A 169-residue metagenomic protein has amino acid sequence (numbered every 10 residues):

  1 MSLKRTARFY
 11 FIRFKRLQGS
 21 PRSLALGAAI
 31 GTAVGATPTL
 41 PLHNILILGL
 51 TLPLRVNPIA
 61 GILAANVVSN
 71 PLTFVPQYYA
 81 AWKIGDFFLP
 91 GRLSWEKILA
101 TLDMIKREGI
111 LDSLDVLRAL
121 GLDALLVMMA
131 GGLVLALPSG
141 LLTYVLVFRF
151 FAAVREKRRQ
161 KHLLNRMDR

Functional and structural regions predicted by a protein language model:
M1-F11: Short, charged cytosolic
F9-V34: Small-residue-enriched transmembrane helix starts and helix-helix packing motifs in multi-pass inner-membrane proteins
S20, L24, A28, N44 (+2 more regions): Hydrophobic alpha-helical transmembrane segments of integral membrane proteins, especially multi-pass transporters
T37-A81: Transmembrane helix boundary and interhelical junction motifs in multipass membrane proteins
Y79, K83, F87, V145-K157: Membrane-spanning helices that line or support transport/gating and their immediate boundary helices in channels
A80-I110: Juxtamembrane non-transmembrane "cap" segments at the membrane-aqueous interface of multi-pass membrane proteins
L126-A152: Transmembrane alpha-helical segments in integral membrane proteins
V154-R169: Short, highly charged, low-complexity non-transmembrane loops/tails of multi-pass membrane proteins
